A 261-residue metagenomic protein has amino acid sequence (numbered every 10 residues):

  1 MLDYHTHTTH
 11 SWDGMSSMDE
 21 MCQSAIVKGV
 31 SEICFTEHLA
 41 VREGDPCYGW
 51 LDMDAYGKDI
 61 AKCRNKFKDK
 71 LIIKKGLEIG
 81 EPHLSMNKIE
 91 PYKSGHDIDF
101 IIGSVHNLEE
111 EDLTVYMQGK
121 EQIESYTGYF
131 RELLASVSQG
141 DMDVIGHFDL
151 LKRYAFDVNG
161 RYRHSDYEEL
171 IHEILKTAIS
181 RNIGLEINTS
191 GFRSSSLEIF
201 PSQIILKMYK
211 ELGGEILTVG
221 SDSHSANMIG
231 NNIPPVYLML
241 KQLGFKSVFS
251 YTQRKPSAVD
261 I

Functional and structural regions predicted by a protein language model:
M1-D3, E32-C34, I72-G76, D99-I102 (+4 more regions): Structural preference for beta-strand elements that scaffold enzyme active sites
M1-H83, Y92-D97, Y154, N159-S165 (+4 more regions): An N-terminally biased module of ancient metal coordination in phosphate/nucleic-acid-related enzymes
H5, A25, E37, I101 (+4 more regions): Conserved, mostly hydrophobic/aromatic
H38, F148, G214-G230, S250-Q253: Short acidic/histidine-rich active-site segments
C47-R181: Extended substrate/RNA-proximal surfaces in nucleic-acid metabolism proteins
G95-F100, G140-D141, I204-L217, P234-F249: Structural recognition of alpha->loop->beta junctions
L175-S223: Glycine/small-residue-rich hydrophobic helix-like segments
